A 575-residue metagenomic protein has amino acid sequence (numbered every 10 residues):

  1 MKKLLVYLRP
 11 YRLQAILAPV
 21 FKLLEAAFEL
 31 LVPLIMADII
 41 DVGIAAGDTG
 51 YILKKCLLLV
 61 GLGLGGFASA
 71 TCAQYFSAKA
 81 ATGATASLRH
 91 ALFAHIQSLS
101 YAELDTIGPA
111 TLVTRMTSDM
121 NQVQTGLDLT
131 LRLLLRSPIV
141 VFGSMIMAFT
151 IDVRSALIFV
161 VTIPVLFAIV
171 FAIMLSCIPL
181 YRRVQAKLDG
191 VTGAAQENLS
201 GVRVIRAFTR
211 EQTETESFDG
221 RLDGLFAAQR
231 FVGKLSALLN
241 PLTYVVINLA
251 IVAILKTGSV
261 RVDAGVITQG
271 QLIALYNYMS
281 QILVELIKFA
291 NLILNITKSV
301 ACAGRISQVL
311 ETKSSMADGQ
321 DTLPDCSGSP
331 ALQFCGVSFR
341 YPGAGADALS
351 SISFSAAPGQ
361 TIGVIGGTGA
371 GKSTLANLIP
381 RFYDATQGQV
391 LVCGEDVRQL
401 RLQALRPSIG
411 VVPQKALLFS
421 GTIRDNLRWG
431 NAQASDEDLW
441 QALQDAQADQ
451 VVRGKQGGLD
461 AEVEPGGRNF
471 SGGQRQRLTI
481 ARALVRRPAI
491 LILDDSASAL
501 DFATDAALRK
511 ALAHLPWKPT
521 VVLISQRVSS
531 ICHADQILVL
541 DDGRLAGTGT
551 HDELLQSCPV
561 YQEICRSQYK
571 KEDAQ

Functional and structural regions predicted by a protein language model:
M1-E29, M36, I44-V60, A73-A81 (+13 more regions): Membrane-integrated ABC transporters
P10, Q14-A27, D38, L59 (+3 more regions): Transmembrane helices of ABC transporter permease
P10-L13, S98-A102, S118-L127, L131 (+8 more regions): An intracellular "coupling" helix at the cytosolic face of ABC transporter transmembrane type-1 domains
V20-F21, E25-D41, L53, L62-P109 (+11 more regions): Juxtamembrane helix-loop junctions of ABC transporter transmembrane domains
G47-K54, M147-V161, F231-G304, V309-L310: Helix-loop-helix
I96, F218, I306, F334-G336: Conserved catalytic Walker-motif region of ABC-type ATPase nucleotide-binding domains
D325-Q575: ABC-type nucleotide-binding domain
